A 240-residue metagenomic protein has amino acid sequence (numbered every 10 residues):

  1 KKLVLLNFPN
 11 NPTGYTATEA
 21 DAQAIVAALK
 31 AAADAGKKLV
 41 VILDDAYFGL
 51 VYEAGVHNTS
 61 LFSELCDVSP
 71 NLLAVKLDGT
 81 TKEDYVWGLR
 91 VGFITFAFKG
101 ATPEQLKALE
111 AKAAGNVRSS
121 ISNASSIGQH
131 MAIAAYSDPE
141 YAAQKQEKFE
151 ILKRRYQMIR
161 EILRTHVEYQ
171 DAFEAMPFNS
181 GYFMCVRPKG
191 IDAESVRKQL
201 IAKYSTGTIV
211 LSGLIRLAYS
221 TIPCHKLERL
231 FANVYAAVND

Functional and structural regions predicted by a protein language model:
K1, A27-L39, F62-P70, F98-Q105 (+2 more regions): Alpha-helix termini
K1-H57: Active-site phosphate-binding strand-loop segment of PLP-dependent enzymes
K2-V4, K37-V41, L72-V75, A132 (+1 more regions): Residue-level recognition of the N-termini of beta-strands and the immediately preceding loop/turn
P9-P12, Y47-G49, T81-D84, K99-A101 (+6 more regions): Short, solvent-exposed loop/turn segments at secondary-structure junctions
E19-L29, G55-L65, K153-E161, F231-A232: Well-ordered, non-membrane alpha-helical segments in soluble/globular domains
V26, P70, S195-D240: PLP-dependent enzyme catalytic core of the Aspartate aminotransferase-like
C66-E150: Conserved core segment of the aminotransferase class I/II
S126, I133, K145-R160, D171-R187 (+1 more regions): Conserved glycine-rich beta-strand-loop-beta hairpin in the small C-terminal domain of fold type I
